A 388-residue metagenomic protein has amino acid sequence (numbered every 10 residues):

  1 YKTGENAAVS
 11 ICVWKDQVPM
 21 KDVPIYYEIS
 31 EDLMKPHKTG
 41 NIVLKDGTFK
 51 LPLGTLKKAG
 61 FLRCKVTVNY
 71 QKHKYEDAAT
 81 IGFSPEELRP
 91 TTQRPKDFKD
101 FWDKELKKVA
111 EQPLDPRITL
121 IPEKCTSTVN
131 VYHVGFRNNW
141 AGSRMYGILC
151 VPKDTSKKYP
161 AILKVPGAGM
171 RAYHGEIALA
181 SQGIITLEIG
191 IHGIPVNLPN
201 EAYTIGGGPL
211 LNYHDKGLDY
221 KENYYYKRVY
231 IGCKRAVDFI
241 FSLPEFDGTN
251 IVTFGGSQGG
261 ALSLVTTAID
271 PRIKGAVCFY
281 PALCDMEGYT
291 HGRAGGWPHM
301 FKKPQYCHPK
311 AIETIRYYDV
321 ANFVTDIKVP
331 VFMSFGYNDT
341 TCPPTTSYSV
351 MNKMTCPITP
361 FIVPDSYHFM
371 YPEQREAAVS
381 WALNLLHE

Functional and structural regions predicted by a protein language model:
Y1-V129: N-terminal targeting or regulatory segments adjacent to alpha/beta-hydrolase or S9 domains
V109-S156: N-terminal cap/lid segment of alpha/beta-hydrolase-fold proteins
K157, R171-I231, G288-G296: Cap/lid segment of the alpha/beta-hydrolase catalytic domain
N212-S257: Gly/Ser-rich "nucleophile elbow"/oxyanion-hole loop immediately N-terminal to the catalytic nucleophile in hydrolases
G260-H308, I362, M370-E373: Hydrolase active-site cap/lid region
H308-F323: Active-site nucleophile elbow and catalytic-triad environment of alpha/beta-hydrolase enzymes
D326-I327, M333-F335: Short beta-strand/loop motif that positions the catalytic acidic residue of the alpha/beta-hydrolase fold
T341, Y348-E388: C-terminal catalytic histidine-bearing segment of alpha/beta-hydrolase fold enzymes
